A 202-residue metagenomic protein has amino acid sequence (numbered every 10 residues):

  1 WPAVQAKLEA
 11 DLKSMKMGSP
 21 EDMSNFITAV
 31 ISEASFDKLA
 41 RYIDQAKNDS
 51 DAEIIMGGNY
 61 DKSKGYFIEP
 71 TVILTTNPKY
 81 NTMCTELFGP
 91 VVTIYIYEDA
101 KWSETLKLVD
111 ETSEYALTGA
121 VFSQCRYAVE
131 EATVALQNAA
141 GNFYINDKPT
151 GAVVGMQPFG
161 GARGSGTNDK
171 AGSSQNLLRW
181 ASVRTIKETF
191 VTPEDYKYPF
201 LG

Functional and structural regions predicted by a protein language model:
W1-A3, A46: Secondary-structure transition into beta-strands, especially the periplasmic turns and strand N-termini that construct
A6: Classical protein tyrosine phosphatase
A10, Q45-D49: Conserved PLP-dependent catalytic core of the aminotransferase class-I/II
A10-P20, T28, Y60-S63, F67-G202: Conserved C-terminal structural/oligomerization subdomain of aldehyde/semialdehyde dehydrogenase
V30-A40: Short beta-strand to alpha-helix junction loop
S50-N59: Short secondary-structure junctions
